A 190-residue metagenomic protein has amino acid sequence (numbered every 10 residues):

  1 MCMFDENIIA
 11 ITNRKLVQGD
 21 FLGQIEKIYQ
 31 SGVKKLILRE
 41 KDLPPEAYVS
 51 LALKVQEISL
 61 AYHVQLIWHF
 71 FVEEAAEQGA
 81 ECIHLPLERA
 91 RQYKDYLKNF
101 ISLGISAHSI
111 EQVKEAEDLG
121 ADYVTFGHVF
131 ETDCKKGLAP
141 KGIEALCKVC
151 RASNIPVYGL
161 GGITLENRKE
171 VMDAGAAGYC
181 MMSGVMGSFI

Functional and structural regions predicted by a protein language model:
F4-L22, I101-A107: Active-site mouth loops of central-metabolism enzymes
N7-I9, K34-I37, H63-I67, E81-H84 (+4 more regions): Structural preference for beta-strand elements that scaffold enzyme active sites
A10, I28, L36, A75 (+5 more regions): Conserved, mostly hydrophobic/aromatic
A10, L85-Y96, T125-G137, G162-I190: Glycine-rich phosphate-binding active-site loops on the catalytic face of alpha/beta enzymes
K15-I28, F70-E73, H108-E115, T164-K169: Short, acidic/polar
I28-S31, Q78, L119, A152 (+1 more regions): Structural motif
V49-W68, A90, K94-S109, G137-T164: Alpha-helix-loop-beta-strand connector modules within alpha/beta enzyme cores
A76-C82, L103-C147, R151, S188: Glycine/Thr-rich beta-alpha phosphate-binding loop at enzyme active sites
